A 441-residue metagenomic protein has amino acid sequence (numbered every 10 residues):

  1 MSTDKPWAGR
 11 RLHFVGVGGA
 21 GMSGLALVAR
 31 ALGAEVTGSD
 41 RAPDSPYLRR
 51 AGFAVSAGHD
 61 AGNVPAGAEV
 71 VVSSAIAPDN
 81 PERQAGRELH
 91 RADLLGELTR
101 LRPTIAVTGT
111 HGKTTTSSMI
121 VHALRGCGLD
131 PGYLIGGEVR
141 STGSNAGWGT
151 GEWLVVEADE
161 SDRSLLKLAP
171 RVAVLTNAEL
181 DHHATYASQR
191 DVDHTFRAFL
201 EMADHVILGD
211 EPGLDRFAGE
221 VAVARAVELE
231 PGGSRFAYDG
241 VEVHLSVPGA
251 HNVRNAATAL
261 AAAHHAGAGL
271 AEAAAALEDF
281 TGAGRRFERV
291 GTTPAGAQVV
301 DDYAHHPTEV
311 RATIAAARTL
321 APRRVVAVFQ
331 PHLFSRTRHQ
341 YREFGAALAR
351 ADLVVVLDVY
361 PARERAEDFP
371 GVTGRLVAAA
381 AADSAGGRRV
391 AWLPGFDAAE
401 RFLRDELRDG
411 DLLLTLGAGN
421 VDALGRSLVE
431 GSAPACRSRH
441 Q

Functional and structural regions predicted by a protein language model:
M1-L94, P248: N-terminal leader/targeting and accessory segments in enzymes
K5-R11, V15, R50, S73 (+3 more regions): Adenine nucleotide phosphate-binding catalytic loops in nucleotide-utilizing enzymes
R10-L25, A31, E35-P43, L48 (+3 more regions): Active-site beta-alpha connecting loops in nucleotide-dependent enzymes
V28-A31, R49-R50, N63-V64, S74 (+3 more regions): Phosphate-binding loop of NTP-binding sites
S39-D40, S56-H59, L89-G96, Y133-G137 (+5 more regions): Beta-strand->loop->alpha-helix junctions that form or flank phosphate-binding loops in nucleotide-handling enzymes
V359, E430-Q441: Short, flexible loop segments at boundaries between secondary-structure elements
A399-V429: A glycine-rich beta-strand to alpha-helix segment that forms a phosphate/ribose-binding loop at ligand/cofactor sites
